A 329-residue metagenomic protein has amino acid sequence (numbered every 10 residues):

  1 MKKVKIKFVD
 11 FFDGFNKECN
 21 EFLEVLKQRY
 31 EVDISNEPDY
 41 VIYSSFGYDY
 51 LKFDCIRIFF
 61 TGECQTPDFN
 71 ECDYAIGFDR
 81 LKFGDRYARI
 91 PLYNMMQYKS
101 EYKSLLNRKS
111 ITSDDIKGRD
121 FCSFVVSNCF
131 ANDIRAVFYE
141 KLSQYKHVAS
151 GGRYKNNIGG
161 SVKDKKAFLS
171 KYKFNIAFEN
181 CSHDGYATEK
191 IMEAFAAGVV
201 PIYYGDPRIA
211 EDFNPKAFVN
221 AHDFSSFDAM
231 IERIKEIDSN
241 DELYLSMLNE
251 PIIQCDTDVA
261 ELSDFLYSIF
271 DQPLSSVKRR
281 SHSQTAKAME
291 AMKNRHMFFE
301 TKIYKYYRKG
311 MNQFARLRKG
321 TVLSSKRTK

Functional and structural regions predicted by a protein language model:
K2-F59, Q65-Y154, I158-A177, D184-K329: Pol beta-like nucleotidyltransferase catalytic core
